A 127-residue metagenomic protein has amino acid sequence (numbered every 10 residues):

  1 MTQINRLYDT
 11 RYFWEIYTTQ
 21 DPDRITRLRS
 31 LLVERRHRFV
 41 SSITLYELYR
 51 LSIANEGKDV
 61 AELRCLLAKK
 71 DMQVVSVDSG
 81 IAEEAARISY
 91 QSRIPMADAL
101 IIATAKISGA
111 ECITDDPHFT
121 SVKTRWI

Functional and structural regions predicted by a protein language model:
M1-I4, S30, D71, I102-I127: Acidic, PIN/NYN-like endoribonuclease modules and their adjacent C-terminal/linker elements
M1-V40, S52-C65: Short, well-structured N-terminal submotif of metal-dependent ribonuclease cores
Y8-D9, V40-S42, I94-P95, D116: Histidine- and aromatic-rich ligand-binding microenvironments
F13-W14, L45, A82, F119-T120: A generic structural signal for short hydrophobic patches within well-formed alpha-helices
F39, V75, R125-I127: General small-molecule cofactor/ligand-binding pocket signal
Y46-Y49, A86: Amphipathic alpha-helical segments within well-ordered protein domains
Q73-E111, D115: Active-site neighborhoods of divalent-metal-dependent phosphate/nucleic-acid chemistry enzymes
